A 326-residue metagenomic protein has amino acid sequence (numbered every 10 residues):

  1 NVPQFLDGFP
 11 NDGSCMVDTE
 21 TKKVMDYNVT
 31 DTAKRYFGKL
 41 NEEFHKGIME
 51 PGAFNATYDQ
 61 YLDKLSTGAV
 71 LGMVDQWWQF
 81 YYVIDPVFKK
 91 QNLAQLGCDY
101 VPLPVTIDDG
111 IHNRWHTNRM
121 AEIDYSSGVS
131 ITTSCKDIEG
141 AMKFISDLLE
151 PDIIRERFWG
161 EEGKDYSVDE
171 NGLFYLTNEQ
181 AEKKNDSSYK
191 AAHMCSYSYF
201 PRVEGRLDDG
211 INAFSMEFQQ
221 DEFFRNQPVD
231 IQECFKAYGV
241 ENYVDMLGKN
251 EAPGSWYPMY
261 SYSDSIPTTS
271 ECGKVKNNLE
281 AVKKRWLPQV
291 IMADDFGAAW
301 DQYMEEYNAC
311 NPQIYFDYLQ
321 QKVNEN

Functional and structural regions predicted by a protein language model:
N1-N326: Extracytoplasmic/secretory soluble proteins
